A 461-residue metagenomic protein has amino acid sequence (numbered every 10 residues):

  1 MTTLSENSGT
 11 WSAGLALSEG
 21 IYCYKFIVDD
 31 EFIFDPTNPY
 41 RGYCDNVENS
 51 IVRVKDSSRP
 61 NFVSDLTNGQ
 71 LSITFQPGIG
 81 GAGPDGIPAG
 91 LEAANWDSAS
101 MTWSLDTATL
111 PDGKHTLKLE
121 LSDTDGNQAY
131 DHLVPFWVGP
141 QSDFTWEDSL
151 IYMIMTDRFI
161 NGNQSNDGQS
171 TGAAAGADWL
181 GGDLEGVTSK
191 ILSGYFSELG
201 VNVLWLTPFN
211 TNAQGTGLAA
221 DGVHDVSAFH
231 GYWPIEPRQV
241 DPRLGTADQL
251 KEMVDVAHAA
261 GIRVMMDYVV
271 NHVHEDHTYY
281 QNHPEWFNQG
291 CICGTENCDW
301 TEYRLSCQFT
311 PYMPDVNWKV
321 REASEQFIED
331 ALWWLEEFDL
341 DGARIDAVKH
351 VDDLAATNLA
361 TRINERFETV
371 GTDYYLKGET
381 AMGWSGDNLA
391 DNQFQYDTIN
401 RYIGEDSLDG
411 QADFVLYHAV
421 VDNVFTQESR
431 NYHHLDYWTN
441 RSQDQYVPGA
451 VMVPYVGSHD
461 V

Functional and structural regions predicted by a protein language model:
M1-I21, I27-V54, P88-A99: Aromatic-rich carbohydrate-binding modules that target alpha-glucans
Y24-D56, P77-G80, S104-I262: N-terminal structural segment of carbohydrate-active enzymes
V54-T67: Short, compositionally biased P/S/T/A/G/V-rich stretches that sit at domain boundaries
I154, L206, P237, A257 (+5 more regions): Conserved, mostly hydrophobic/aromatic
S170-E185, G231-A247, E275, F309-S324 (+3 more regions): The substrate-binding groove and active-site-proximal loops of carbohydrate-active enzymes, especially glycoside
N212-Y232, V270-Y303, L389-R401: Aromatic- and acidic-residue-enriched segments that line the glycan-binding/catalytic groove of carbohydrate-active
I262, D330-L332, E336-D341, A347-Y455: Active-site-proximal helices and loops of the catalytic beta/alpha 8
Q281-F338, V348: Active-site-adjacent "subsite" loops/lids of carbohydrate-active enzymes
